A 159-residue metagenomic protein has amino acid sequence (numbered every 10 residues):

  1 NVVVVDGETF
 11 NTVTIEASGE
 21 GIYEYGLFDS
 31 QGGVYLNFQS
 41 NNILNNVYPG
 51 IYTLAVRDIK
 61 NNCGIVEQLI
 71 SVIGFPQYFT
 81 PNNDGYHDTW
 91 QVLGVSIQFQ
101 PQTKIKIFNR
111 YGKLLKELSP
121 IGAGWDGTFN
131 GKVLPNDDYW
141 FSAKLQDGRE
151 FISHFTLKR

Functional and structural regions predicted by a protein language model:
N1-V13: Pro/Thr/Ser/Gly-rich low-complexity, intrinsically disordered linker/stalk tracts
V4-V5, Y48, K60-N61, I65-R159: Short loop/turn motifs at secondary-structure boundaries
T12, I22-E24, I51, Q102-K104: Exposed beta-strand and adjacent loop surfaces of beta-rich binding modules that mediate intermolecular recognition
V13-E20, V92-Q98: Acidic, Ser/Thr
G19-G33, P101: Solvent-exposed loop segments of extracellular immunoglobulin-like
S30-N41, N45, K116-I121: Short beta-strand segments within Ig-like beta-sandwich modules, predominantly Fibronectin type-III
N45-I51: Short Pro-Gly-centered beta-turn/loop motif in secreted/extracellular proteins
Y52-D58: A short, solvent-exposed beta-strand micro-motif common in secreted/extracellular proteins
